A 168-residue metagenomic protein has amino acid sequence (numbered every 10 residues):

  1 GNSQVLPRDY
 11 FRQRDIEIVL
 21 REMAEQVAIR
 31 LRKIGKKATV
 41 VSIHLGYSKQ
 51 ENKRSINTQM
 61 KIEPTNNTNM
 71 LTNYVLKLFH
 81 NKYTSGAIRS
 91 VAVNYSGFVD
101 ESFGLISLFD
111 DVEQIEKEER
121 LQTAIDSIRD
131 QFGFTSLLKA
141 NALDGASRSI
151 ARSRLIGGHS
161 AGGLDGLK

Functional and structural regions predicted by a protein language model:
G1-S85: DNA-contacting surface of Y-family translesion DNA polymerases
P64-K168: Acidic, metal-coordinating catalytic segment for phosphate/diphosphate chemistry, firing primarily on the Nudix
